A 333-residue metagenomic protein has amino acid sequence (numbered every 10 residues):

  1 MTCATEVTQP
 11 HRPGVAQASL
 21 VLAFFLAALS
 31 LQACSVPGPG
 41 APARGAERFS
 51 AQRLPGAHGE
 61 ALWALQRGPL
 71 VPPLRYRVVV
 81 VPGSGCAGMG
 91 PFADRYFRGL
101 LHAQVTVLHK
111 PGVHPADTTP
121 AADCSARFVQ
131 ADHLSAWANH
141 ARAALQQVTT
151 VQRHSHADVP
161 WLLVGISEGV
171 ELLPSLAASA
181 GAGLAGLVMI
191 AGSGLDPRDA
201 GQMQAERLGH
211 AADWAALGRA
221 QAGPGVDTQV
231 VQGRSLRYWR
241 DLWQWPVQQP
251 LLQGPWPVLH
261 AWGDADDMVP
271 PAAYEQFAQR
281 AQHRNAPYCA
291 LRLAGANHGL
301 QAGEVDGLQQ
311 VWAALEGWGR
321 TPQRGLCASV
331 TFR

Functional and structural regions predicted by a protein language model:
P37-V71: N-terminal cap/lid segment of alpha/beta-hydrolase-fold proteins
V71-L101: Short, surface-exposed "cap/lid" segments of acyl-processing enzymes
A93-D94, W256, V269-R280: Short alpha-helix in the alpha/beta-hydrolase fold that links the catalytic acid
R98-C124: Conserved alpha/beta-hydrolase
A126-Q152: Alpha/beta-hydrolase active-site loop
A182-V231: Hydrolase active-site cap/lid region
G254, H260-W262, D266: Short beta-strand/loop motif that positions the catalytic acidic residue of the alpha/beta-hydrolase fold
A296-L300, E304-R333: Catalytic active-site module of serine/aspartate enzymes centered on a nucleophile-bearing elbow/loop
